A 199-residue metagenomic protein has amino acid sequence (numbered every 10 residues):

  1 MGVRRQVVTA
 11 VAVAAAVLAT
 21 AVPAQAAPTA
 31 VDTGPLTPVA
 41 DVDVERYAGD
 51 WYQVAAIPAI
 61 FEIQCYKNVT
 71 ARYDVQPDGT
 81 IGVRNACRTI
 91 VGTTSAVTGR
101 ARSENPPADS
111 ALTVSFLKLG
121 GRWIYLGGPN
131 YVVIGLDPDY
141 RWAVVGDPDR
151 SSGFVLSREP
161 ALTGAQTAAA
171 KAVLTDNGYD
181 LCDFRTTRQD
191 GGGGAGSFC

Functional and structural regions predicted by a protein language model:
G2-C199: A beta-rich soluble binding module of mature secreted/lumenal proteins
